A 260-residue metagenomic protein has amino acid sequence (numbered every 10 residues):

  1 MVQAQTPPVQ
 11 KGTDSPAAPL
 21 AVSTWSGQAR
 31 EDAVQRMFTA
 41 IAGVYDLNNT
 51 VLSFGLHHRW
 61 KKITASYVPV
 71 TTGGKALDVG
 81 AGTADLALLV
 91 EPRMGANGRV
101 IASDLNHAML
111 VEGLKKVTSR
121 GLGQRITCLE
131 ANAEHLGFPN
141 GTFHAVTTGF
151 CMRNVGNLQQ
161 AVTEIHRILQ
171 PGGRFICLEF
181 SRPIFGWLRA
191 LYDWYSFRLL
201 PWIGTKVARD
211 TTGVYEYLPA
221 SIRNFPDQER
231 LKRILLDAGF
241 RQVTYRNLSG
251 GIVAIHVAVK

Functional and structural regions predicted by a protein language model:
V2-R36: N-terminal auxiliary segments of SAM/dcSAM-dependent transferases
A33, L178, R182-I234, A238 (+1 more regions): C-terminal alpha-helical "lid/dimerization" subdomain adjacent to the S-adenosyl-L-methionine
F54-G74, L89: Conserved alpha-helix/loop element of class I SAM-dependent methyltransferases that forms part of the SAM/SAH-binding
K75-H135: Class I SAM-dependent methyltransferase SAM/SAH-binding core
E134-A145: A short acidic, Gly/Pro-enriched loop at the edge of an enzyme's catalytic core that lines a small-molecule cofactor
H144-L158: A short SAM/SAH-binding and catalytic strip from SAM-dependent methyltransferases
Q159-P171: A short glycine-rich, Lys/Arg-flanked "PGG" loop and its adjoining helix->strand segment in the class I
A238-K260: Core SAM-dependent methyltransferase catalytic element
